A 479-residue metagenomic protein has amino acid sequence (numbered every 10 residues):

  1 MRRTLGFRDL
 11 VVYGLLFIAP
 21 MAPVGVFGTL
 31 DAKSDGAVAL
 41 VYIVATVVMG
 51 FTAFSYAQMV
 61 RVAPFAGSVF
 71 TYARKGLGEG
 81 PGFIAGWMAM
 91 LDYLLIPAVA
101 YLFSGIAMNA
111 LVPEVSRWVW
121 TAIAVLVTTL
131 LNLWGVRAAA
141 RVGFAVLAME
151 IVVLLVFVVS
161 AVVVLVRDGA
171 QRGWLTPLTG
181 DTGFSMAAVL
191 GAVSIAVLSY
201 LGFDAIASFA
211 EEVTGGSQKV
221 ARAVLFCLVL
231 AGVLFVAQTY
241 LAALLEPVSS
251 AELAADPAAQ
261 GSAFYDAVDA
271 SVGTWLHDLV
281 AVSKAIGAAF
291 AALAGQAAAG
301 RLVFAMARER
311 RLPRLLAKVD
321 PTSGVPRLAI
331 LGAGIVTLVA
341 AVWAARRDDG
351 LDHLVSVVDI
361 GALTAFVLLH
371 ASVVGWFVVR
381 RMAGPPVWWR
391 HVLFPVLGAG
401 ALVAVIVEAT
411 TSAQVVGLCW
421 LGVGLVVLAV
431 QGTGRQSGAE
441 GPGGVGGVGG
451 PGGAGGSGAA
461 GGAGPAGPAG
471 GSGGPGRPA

Functional and structural regions predicted by a protein language model:
M1, V38-A39, A145-A281: Helix-loop-helix junctions that connect adjacent transmembrane segments in multi-pass membrane transporters
M1-G28, A32-A37, M49-G50, F54 (+3 more regions): Membrane-interface "cap" regions at the ends of multi-pass membrane proteins
P23-R117, L230, A365, G417-V426: Extracellular loop-to-transmembrane helix junctions
T71, G78, A110, A223-G295 (+1 more regions): TM-loop-TM module centered on a large, flexible mid-protein loop between adjacent transmembrane helices in multi-pass
W118-A170, V224-V229, D359-L368, R390 (+2 more regions): Membrane-interface loop-to-helix entry segments
V142, L316-S323, L363-A413: C-terminal membrane-solvent junction of multi-pass transporters and transport-like membrane proteins
L154-F157, V303, S356-A383, A401 (+1 more regions): Hydrophobic alpha-helical segments of multi-pass membrane transport proteins
G361-A362, W389-G443, G467, S472-A479: A generic transmembrane alpha-helix motif of multi-pass inner-membrane proteins
